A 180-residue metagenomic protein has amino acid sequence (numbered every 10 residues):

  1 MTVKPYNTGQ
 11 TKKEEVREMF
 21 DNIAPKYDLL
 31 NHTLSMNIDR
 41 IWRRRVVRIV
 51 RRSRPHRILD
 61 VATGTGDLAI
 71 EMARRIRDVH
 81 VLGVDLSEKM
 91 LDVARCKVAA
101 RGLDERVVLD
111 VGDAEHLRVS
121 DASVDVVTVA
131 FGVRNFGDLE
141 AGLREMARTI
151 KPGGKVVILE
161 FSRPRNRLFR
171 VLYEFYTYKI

Functional and structural regions predicted by a protein language model:
M1-R17: N-terminal auxiliary segments of SAM/dcSAM-dependent transferases
K26-L29, M36-H56, E71: Conserved alpha-helix/loop element of class I SAM-dependent methyltransferases that forms part of the SAM/SAH-binding
Y27, V127-T128: Hydrophobic beta-strand segment of the Class I
R57-V61, T65-L117: Class I SAM-dependent methyltransferase SAM/SAH-binding core
E115-V127: A short acidic, Gly/Pro-enriched loop at the edge of an enzyme's catalytic core that lines a small-molecule cofactor
F131-R134: Short catalytic micro-motifs in class I SAM-dependent methyltransferases
E140-P152: A short glycine-rich, Lys/Arg-flanked "PGG" loop and its adjoining helix->strand segment in the class I
K155-K179: Conserved class I S-adenosyl-L-methionine
